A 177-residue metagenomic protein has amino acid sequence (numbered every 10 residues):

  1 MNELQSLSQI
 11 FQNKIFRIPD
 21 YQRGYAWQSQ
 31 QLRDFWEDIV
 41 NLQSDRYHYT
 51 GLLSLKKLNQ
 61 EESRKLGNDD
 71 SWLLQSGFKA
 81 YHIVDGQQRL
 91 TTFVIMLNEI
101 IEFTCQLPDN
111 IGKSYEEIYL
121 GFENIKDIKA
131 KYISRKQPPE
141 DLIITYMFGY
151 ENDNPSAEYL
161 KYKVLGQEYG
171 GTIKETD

Functional and structural regions predicted by a protein language model:
M1-D177: Glycine- and hydrophobic-rich flexible loops that cap the catalytic core of alpha/beta enzyme folds
